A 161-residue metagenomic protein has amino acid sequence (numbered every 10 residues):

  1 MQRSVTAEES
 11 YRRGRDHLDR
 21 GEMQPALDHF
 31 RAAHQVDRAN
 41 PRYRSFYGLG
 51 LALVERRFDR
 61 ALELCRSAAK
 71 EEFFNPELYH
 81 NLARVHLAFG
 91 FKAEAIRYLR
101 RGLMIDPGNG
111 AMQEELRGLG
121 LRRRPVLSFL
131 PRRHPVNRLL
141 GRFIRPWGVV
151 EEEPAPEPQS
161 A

Functional and structural regions predicted by a protein language model:
M1-R12, D16-D19, K70, F74 (+4 more regions): Intrinsically disordered, low-complexity, charge-biased linker/tail regions
R12-D19, R31-E77, R84: Alpha-helical adaptor scaffolds
D19-H29, V54-S67, F89-R101, P125-P131: Structural signature of tandem alpha-helical TPR/SEL1-like repeats, specifically the intra-repeat loop/turn
Y47, L82, L140-F143: Non-transmembrane alpha-helical oligomerization segments
L62, Y79-H80, A95-L99, N109 (+1 more regions): Short amphipathic alpha-helical surface patches that serve as generic macromolecular interface elements
